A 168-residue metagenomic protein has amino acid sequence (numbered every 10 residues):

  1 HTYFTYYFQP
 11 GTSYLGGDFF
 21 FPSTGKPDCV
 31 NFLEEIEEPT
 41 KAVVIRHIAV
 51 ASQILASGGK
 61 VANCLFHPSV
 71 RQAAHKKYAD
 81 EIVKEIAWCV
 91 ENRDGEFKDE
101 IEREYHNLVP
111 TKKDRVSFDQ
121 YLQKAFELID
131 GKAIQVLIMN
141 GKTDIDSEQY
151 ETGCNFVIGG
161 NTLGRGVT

Functional and structural regions predicted by a protein language model:
H1-A56, N63-L65, D99: Conserved P-loop NTPase catalytic core
T12-L15, V70-A73, L163-G164: Conserved nucleotide-binding/hydrolysis micro-motifs of P-loop NTPases
S57-F156: Conserved C-terminal RecA-like helicase domain
C154-G159, L163-T168: A short beta-strand element within the Helicase C-terminal
